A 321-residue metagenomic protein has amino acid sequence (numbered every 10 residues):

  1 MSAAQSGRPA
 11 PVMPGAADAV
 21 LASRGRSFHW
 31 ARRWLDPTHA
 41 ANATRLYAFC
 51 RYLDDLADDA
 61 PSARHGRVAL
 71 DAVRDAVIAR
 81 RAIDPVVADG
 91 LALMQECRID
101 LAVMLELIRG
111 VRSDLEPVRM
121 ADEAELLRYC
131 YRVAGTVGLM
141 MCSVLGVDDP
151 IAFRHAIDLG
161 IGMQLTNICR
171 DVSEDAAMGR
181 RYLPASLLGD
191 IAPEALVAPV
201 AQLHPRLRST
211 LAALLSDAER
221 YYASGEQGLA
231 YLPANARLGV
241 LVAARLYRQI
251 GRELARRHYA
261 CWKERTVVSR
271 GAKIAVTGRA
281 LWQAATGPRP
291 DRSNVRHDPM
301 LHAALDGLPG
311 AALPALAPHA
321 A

Functional and structural regions predicted by a protein language model:
M1-G162, C169, E174-A321: Catalytic cores of Mg2+-dependent Asp-rich isoprenoid enzymes
